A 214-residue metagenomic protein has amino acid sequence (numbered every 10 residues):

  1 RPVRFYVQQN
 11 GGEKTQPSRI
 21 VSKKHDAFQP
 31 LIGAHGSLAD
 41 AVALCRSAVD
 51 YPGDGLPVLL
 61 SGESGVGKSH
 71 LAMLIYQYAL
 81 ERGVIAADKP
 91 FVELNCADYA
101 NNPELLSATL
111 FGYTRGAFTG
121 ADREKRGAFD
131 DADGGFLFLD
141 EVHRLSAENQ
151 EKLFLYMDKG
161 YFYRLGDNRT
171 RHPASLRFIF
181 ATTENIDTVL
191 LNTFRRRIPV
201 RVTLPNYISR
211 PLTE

Functional and structural regions predicted by a protein language model:
R1-I20: Interdomain "pre-motor" coupling segment immediately N-terminal to P-loop NTPase/helicase cores
P17-A43, E104: Dynamic helix-loop-helix/coil hinge segments at AAA+ ATPase domain boundaries and subdomain interfaces
S47-T119, G135-F136, H143, P211: Conserved post-Walker A coupling segment in P-loop NTPases
L74, Y99-A108, D122-K159, D187-R197 (+1 more regions): Conserved AAA+/SF3 P-loop NTPase catalytic/coupling segment centered on the Walker-B
A87-P90, G134, K159-G160, A174-L176 (+1 more regions): Short glycine-/polar-rich loops that comprise or flank the Walker A/P-loop and associated switch/sensor motifs
R115, E148-P173: Conserved catalytic/switch belt of AAA+ P-loop NTPases
F138-L139, L176-T183: Structural recognition of the conserved hydrophobic beta-strand(s) that form the central parallel beta-sheet of P-loop
R201-T213: Conserved AAA+ ATPase "SRH/arginine-finger" region at the nucleotide-binding site
